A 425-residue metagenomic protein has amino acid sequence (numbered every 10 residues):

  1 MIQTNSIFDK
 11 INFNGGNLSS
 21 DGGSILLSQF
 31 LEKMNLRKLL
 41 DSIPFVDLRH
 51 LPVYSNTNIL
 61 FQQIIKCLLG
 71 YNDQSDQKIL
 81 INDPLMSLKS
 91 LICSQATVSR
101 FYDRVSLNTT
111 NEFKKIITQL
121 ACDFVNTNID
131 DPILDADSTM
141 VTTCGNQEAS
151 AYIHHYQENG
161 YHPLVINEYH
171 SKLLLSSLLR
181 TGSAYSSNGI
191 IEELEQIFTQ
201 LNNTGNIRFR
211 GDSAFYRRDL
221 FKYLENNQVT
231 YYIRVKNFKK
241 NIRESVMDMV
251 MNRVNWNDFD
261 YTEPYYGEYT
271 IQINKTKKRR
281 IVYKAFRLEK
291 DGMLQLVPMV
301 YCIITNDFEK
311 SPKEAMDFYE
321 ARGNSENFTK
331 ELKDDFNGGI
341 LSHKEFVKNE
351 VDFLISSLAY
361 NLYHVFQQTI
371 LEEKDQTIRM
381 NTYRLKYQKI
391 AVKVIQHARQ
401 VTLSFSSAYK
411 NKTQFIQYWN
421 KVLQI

Functional and structural regions predicted by a protein language model:
M1-Q200, L224-N227, Q367, I390-I425: Dynamic "connector" segments at or just before major functional cores
I2-I7, T230-D334, Q414, N420-I425: An anionic, glycine-rich sequence signature occurring as long contiguous blocks
L18, R49-N58, L294, H343-F353: Structural motif
F30, Q77, M140, P312-V351 (+2 more regions): Short amphipathic alpha-helical "interface-anchor" segments enriched in bulky aromatics
D137, N206-F215: Acidic/histidine-rich, metal-coordinating catalytic segments
T139-V141, S171, R180-G182, F238 (+8 more regions): Short, glycine-/Ser/Thr-/acidic-enriched flexible segments
R218-K222: Catalytic cores of alpha/beta
G339-Q400: Basic, amphipathic alpha-helical segments enriched in Lys/Arg and hydrophobic/aromatic residues
